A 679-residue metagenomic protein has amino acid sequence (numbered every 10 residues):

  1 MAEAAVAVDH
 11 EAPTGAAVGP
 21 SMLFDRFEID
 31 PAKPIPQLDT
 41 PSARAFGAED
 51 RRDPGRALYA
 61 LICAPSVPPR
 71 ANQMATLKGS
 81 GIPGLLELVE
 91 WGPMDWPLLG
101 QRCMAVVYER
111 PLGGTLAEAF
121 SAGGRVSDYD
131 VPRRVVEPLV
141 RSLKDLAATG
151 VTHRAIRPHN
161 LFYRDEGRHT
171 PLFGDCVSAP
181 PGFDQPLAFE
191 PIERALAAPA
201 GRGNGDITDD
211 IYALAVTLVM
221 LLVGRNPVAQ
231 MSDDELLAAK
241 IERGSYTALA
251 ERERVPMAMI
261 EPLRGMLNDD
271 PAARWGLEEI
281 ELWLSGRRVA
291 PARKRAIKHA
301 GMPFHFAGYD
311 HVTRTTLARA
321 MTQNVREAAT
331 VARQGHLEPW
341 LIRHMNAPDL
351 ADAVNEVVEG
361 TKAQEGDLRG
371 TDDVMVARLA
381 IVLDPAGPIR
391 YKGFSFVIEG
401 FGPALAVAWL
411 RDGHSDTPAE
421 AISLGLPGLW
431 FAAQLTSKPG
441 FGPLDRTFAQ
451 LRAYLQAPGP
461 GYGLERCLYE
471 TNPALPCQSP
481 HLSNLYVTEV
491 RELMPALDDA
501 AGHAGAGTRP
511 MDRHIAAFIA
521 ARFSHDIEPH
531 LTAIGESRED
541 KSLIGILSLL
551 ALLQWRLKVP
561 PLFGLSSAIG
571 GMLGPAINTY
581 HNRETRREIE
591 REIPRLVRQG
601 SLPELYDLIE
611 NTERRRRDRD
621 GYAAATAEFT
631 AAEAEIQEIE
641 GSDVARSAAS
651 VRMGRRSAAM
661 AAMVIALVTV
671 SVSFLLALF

Functional and structural regions predicted by a protein language model:
G15-E87: ATP-binding glycine-rich loop module of kinase domains
E87-M104: Short beta-strand micro-motifs within the conserved protein kinase catalytic domain, predominantly in the N-lobe
L99-T115: Conserved short submotifs of the Hanks-type protein kinase catalytic core that shape the nucleotide-binding pocket
T115-S127: AlphaC helix of the protein kinase catalytic domain
V135-V136: Activation segment signature within eukaryotic-like protein kinase domains
L143-D165, T170-F173: Catalytic-loop of the protein kinase fold
R254-D269: Conserved C-terminal C-lobe helix
L267-I280: A conserved short helix/loop substructure at the end of the activation segment of eukaryotic-like protein kinase domains
